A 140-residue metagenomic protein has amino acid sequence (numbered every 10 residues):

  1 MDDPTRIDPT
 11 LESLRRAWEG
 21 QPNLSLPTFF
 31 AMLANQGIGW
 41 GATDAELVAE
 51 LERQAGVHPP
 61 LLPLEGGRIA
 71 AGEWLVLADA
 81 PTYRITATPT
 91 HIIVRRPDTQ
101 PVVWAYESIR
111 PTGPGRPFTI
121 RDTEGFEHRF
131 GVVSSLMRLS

Functional and structural regions predicted by a protein language model:
M1-R6, S140: Actinobacteria-biased recognition of intrinsically disordered, low-complexity terminal regions
P4, N23, M32, T123-F126 (+1 more regions): N-terminal non-globular leader segments, chiefly Sec-dependent signal peptides
P4-S13, I38-W40: Basic helix-extension-helix modules of the SAP/HeH family
R15, F29-A42: Amphipathic alpha-helical segments that form the core helices of the histone-fold
W18-S25: Structural motif
Q36-G66: Short, charged early-sequence alpha-helical segments and their helix-coil boundaries
L64-S140: N-terminal accessory interaction module
